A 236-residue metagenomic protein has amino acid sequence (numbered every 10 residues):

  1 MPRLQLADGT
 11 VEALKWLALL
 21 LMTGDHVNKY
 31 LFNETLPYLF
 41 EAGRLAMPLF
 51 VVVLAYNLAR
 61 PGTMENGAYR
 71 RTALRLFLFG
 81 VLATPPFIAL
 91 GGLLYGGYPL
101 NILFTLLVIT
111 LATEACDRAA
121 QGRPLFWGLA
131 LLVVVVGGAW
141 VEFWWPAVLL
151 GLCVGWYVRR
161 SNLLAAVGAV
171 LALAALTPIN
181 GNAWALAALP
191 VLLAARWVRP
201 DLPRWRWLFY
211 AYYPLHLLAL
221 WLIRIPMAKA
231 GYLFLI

Functional and structural regions predicted by a protein language model:
M1-I236: Alpha-helical transmembrane segments and their immediate juxtamembrane cytosolic regions
